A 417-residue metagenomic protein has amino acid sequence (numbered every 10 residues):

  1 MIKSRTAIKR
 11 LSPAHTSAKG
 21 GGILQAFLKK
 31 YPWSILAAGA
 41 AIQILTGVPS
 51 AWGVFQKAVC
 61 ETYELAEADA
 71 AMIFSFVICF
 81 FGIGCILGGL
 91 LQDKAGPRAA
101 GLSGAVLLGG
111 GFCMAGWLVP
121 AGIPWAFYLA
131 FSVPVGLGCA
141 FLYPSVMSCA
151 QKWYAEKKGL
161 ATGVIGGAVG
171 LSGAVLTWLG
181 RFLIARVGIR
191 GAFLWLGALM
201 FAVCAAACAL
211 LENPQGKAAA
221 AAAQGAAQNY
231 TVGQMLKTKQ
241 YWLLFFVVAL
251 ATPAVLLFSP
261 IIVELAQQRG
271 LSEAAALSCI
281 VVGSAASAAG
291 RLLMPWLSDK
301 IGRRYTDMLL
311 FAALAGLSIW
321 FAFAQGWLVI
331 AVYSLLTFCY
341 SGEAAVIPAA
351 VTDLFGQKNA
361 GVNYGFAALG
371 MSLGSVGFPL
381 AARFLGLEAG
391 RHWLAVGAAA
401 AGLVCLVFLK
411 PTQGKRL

Functional and structural regions predicted by a protein language model:
W52-V59, K239-A289, M294: Extracytoplasmic gate region of multi-pass secondary transporters
G84-P97, R291-G302: Helix-to-loop junctions at the C-terminal end of transmembrane segments in multipass secondary transporters
V106-P120, A313-Q325: C-terminal ends and interior cores of transmembrane alpha-helices in multi-pass membrane transporters/permeases
P124-A140, A249, L328-S341: Hydrophobic core of transmembrane alpha-helices in multi-pass small-molecule transporters, especially MFS/SLC-type
F141-Y154, A161-T162, G342-F355: Intracellular juxtamembrane helix-capping segments at the cytosolic ends of symmetry-related transmembrane helices
A168-E212: Helix-loop-helix hairpin linking two adjacent transmembrane segments in secondary transporters
N213-Y230, L417: Flexible cytoplasmic inter-helical loops of multi-pass small-molecule transporters
V281-S287, L292-L293, S298-A350: C-terminal transmembrane helical hairpin of 12-TM major facilitator-type secondary transporters
